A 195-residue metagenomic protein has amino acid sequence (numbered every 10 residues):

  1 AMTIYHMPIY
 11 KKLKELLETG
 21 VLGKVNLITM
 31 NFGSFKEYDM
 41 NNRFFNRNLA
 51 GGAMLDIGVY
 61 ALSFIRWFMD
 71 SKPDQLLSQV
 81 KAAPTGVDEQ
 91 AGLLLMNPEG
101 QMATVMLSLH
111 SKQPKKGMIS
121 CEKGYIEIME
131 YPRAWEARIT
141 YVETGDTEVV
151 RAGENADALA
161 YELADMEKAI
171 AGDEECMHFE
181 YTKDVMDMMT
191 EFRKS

Functional and structural regions predicted by a protein language model:
Y5-L76, P84: Predominantly a Rossmann-like dinucleotide-binding segment in NAD(P)-dependent oxidoreductases
H6, Y10, A61-L62, A134-E136 (+2 more regions): A general structural signal for well-ordered alpha-helical segments in protein cores
P8, K12-L16, S63-F64, G92 (+3 more regions): Alpha-helical elements of Rossmann-like donor-binding domains used by nucleotide-donor carbohydrate transfer enzymes
L55, V59, A156-A160, C176: Electropositive phosphate-/nucleotide-binding environments in soluble metabolic enzymes
S63-E136, G153, L163-A169, D173: Contiguous beta-strand/loop segments that form the cofactor/metal-binding neighborhood of enzyme cores
P98, D165-S195: C-terminal helix-rich "cap/oligomerization" subdomain common to oxidoreductases
G145-A156: C-terminal "lid/loop" region of Rossmann-like NAD(P)-dependent oxidoreductases
